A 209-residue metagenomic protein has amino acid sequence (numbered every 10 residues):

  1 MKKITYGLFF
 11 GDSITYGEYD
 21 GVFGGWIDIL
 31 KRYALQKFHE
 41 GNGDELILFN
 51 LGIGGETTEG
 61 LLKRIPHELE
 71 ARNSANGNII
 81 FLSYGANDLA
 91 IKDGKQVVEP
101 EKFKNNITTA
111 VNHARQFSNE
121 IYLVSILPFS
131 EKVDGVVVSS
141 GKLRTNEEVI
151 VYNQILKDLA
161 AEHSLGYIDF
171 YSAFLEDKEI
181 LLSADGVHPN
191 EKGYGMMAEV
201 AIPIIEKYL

Functional and structural regions predicted by a protein language model:
M1-G54, E59-G60, P66-N76, I80 (+1 more regions): Serine-esterase "nucleophile elbow" of acetyl-processing enzymes
K2, G43-D44, G60-L209: Alpha-helical cap/lid subdomain in secreted, periplasmic, or secretory-pathway luminal O-acyl-processing enzymes
